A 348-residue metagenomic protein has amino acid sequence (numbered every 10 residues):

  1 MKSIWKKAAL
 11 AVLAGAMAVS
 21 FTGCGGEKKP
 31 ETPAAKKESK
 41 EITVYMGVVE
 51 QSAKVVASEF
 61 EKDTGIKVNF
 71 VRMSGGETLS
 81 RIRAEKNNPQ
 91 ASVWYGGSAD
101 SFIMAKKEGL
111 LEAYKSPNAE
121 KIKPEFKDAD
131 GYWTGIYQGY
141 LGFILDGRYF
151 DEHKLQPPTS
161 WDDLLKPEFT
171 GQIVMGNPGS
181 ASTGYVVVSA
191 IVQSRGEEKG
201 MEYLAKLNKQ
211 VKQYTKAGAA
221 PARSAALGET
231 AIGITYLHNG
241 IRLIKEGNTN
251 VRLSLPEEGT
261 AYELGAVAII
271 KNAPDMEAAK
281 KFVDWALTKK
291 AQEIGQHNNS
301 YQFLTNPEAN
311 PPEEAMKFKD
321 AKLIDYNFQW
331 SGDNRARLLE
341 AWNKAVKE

Functional and structural regions predicted by a protein language model:
M1-I42, E348: Short, low-complexity disordered leader/linker segments with a strong preference for bacterial N-terminal type II
A35-M104: Early extracytoplasmic/lumenal segment of secretory-pathway proteins
M46-K54, P89-E229: Extracytoplasmic ligand-binding site segments that recognize negatively charged/polar headgroups
D100-M104, A226, A231-N250: A ligand-binding cleft/hinge motif common to bilobed small-molecule-binding domains
L111-N118, W133-T134, D162, T249-A261 (+1 more regions): Short beta-strand->loop
G139, Y203-N208, Y214-T215, T249-K271: Periplasmic-binding protein-like
I144-Y149, S189, E263-D275, A286 (+1 more regions): A bilobed periplasmic-binding-protein/Venus flytrap-type ligand-binding module shared by bacterial periplasmic
E168-G176, A286-A309: Periplasmic-binding protein-like
